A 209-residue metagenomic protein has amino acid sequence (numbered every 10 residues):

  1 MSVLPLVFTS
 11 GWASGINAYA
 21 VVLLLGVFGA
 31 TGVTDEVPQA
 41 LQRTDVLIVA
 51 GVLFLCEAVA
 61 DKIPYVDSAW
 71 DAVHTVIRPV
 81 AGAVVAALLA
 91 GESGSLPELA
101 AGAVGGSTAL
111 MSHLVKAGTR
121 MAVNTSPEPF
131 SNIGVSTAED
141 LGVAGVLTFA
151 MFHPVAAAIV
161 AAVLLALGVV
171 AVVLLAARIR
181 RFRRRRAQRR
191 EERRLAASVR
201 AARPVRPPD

Functional and structural regions predicted by a protein language model:
M1-V3, F28-T44, A86-A101, A150-I159: Helix-coil boundary and interhelical linker segments in multi-pass alpha-helical membrane proteins
V3, P97-A103, V123-V135: The feature identifies polytopic integral membrane transport proteins across all domains of life
R43-V46, S68-V80, G102, P127 (+1 more regions): Cytoplasmic-side transmembrane-helix entry/capping segments in multi-pass membrane proteins
L55-S68, V115-N124: C-terminal ends of transmembrane helices
V66, R120-S126, V172-R189: Cytoplasmic membrane-interface segments at the C-terminal ends of transmembrane helices
T75-A87, S131-G145, E192-V199: Small-residue-rich segments of transmembrane alpha-helices in multi-pass membrane proteins, especially helix faces
V80-L88, E98-T119, T137, L141: Mid-bilayer segments of alpha-helical transmembrane spans in multi-pass integral membrane proteins that mediate
I179-V205: Short, highly charged, low-complexity non-transmembrane loops/tails of multi-pass membrane proteins
